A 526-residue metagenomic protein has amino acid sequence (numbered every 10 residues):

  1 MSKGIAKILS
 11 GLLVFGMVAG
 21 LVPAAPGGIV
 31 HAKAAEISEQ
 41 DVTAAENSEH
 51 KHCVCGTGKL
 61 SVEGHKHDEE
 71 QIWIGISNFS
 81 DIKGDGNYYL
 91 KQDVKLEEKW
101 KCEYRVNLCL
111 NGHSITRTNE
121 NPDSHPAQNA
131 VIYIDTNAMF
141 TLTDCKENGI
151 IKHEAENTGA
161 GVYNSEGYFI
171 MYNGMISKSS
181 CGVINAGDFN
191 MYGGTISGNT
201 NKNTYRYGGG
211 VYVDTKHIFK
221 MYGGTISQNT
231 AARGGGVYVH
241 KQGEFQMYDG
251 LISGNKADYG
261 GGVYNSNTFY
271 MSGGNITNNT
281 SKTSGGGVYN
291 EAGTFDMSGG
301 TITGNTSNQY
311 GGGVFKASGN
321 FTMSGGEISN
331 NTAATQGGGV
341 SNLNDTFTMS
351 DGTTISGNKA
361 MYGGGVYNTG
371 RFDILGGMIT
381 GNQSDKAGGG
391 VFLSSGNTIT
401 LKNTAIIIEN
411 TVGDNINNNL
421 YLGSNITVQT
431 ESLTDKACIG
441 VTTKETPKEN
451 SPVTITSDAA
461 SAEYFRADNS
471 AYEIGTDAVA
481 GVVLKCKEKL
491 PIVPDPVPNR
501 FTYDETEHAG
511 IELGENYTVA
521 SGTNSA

Functional and structural regions predicted by a protein language model:
K3-V18: Sec-dependent N-terminal signal peptides
V18-H31: C-terminal segment of classical bacterial N-terminal signal peptides
V30-I82, K402-P491, G514-S521: Extracellular/surface-exposed low-complexity segments
I74, D81-L96, V106-H113: Glycine-rich repeat segments that build the extracellular carbohydrate-interaction surface of secreted and virion
Y88-L90, V106-L110, I132, F140-D144 (+12 more regions): Well-ordered beta-strand segments characteristic of repetitive beta-sheet solenoids
K95-N107, R117-D144, H153-F169, S180-G187 (+8 more regions): Extracellular beta-strand-rich solenoid/capping regions of secreted or surface-exposed proteins that bind or remodel
G112-Q128, T143-G159, Y172-S180, G194-Y207 (+10 more regions): Beta-strand-rich solenoid/repeat architectures in extracellular/passenger domains of polysaccharide-targeting enzymes
C486-A526: Solvent-exposed beta-strand/loop surfaces, strongest in extracytoplasmic domains of secreted and cell-surface proteins
